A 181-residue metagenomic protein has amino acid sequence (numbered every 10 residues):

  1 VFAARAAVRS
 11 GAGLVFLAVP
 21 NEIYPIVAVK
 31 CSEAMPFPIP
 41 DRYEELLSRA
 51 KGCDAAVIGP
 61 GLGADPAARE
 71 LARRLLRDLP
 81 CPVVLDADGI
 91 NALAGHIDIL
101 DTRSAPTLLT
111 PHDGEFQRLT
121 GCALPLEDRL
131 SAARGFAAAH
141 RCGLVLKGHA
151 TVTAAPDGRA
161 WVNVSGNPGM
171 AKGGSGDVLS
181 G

Functional and structural regions predicted by a protein language model:
V1-V83, A87, N91-L108, D113-G181: Small-residue (G/A/S/T)-rich helix-start motifs and N-terminal tracts that mark the onset
